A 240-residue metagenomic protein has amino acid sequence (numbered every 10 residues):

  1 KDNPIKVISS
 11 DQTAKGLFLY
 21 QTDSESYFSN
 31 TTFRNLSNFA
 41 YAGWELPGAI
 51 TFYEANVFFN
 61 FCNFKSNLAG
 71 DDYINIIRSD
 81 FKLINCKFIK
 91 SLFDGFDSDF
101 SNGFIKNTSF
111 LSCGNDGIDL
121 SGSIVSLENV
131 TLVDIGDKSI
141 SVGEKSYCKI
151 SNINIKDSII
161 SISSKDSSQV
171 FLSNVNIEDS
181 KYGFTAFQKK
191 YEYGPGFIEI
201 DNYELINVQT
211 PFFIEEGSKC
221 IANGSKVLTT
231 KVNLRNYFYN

Functional and structural regions predicted by a protein language model:
K1-N240: Extracellular beta-rich repeat passengers
